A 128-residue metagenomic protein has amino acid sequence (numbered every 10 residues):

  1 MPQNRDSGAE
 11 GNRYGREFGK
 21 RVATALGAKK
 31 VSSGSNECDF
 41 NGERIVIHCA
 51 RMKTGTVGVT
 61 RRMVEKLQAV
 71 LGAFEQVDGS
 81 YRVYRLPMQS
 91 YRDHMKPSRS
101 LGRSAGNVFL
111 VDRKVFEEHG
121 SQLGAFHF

Functional and structural regions predicted by a protein language model:
M1-F128: Nucleic-acid endonuclease domains
